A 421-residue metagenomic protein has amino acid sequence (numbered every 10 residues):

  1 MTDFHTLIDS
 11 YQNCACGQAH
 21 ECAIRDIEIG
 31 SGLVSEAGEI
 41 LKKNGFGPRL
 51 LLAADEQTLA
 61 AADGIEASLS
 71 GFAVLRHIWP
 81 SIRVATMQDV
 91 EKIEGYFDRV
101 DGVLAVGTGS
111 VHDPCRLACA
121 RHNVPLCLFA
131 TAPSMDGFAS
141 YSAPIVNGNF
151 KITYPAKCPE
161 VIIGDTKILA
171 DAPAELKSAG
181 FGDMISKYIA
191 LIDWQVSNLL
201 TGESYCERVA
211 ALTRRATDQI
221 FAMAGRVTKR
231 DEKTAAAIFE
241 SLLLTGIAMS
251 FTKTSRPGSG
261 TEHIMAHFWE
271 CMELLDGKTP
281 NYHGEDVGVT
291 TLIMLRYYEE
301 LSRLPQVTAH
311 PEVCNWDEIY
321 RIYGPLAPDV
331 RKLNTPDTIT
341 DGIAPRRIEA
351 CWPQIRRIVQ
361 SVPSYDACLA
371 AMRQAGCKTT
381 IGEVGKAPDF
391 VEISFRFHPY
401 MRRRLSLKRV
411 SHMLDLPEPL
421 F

Functional and structural regions predicted by a protein language model:
M1-G102, P305: ATP/NTP phosphate-donor binding region
T2-C14, R303-F421: C-terminal charged capping/lid subdomain of soluble metabolic enzymes
A19-E21, N44-G45, G95-D98, C119 (+5 more regions): Solvent-exposed alpha-helices and their adjacent loops that cap or buttress functional pockets in soluble metabolic
A53-A54, G107, G164: Short beta-strand/turn micro-motifs composed of small residues that flank or help shape donor/cofactor-binding pockets
A61-A62, T108-L117, M135-F138: Short glycine/serine/threonine-rich phosphate/pyrophosphate-binding segments that cradle anionic phosphate groups
V111-V124, W269: Short Gly/Thr/Asp-enriched flexible loops that form oxyanion-binding sites at enzyme active sites
H122-Q219: A glycine/threonine-rich phosphate-anchoring loop and its flanking beta-alpha core in nucleotide/phosphate-binding
L212-A367: Active-site segments that bind and position negatively charged phosphate/pyrophosphate groups
